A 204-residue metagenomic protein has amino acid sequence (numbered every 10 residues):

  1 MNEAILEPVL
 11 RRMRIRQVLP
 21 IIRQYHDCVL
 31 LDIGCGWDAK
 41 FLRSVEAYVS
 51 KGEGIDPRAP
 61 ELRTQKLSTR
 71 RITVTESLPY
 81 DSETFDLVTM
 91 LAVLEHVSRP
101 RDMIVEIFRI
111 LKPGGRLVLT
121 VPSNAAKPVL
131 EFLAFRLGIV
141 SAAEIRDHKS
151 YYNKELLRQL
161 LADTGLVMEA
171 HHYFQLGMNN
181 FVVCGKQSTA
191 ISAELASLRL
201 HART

Functional and structural regions predicted by a protein language model:
M1-D81, L87, I104, I145-L156 (+2 more regions): Conserved N-terminal segment of class I S-adenosyl-L-methionine
L87-V93: A short beta-strand submotif of the Rossmann-like class I SAM-dependent methyltransferase core that lines
T89, R99-D102: Alpha-helical macromolecular-interaction surfaces
R101-P113: A short glycine-rich, Lys/Arg-flanked "PGG" loop and its adjoining helix->strand segment in the class I
V118-V140: Conserved class I S-adenosyl-L-methionine
L160-L166: A structural motif corresponding to the C-terminal end of an alpha-helix and its immediate exit/capping segment
